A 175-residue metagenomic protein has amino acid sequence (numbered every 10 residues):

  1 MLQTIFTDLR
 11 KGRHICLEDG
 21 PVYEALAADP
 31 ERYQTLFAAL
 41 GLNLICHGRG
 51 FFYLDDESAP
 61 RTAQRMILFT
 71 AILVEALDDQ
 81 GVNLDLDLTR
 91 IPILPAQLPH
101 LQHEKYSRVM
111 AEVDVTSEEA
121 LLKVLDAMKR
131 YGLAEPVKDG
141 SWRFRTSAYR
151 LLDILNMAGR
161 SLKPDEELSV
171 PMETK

Functional and structural regions predicted by a protein language model:
M1-P60: Eukaryotic partner-binding/assembly regions in large regulatory complexes
G12-P21, L86-E112: Short acidic, hydrophobic short linear motifs in intrinsically disordered regions
A25-R32, E112-R130: Short amphipathic alpha-helical interaction segments
L40-C46, L125, K129-D139: A short, conserved structural fragment
N43-H100: Short basic alpha-helical hairpin corresponding to helix-turn-helix/winged-helix-like nucleic-acid-binding
G50-L54, S141-T146: Minor-groove-contacting beta-hairpin "wing" of winged helix-turn-helix DNA-binding domains
L86-R90, A111-E119, V137-R145: Short, surface-exposed recognition loops or helix-turn segments adjacent to catalytic cores
S147-K175: Short, amphipathic alpha-helical interaction segments positioned at domain boundaries
